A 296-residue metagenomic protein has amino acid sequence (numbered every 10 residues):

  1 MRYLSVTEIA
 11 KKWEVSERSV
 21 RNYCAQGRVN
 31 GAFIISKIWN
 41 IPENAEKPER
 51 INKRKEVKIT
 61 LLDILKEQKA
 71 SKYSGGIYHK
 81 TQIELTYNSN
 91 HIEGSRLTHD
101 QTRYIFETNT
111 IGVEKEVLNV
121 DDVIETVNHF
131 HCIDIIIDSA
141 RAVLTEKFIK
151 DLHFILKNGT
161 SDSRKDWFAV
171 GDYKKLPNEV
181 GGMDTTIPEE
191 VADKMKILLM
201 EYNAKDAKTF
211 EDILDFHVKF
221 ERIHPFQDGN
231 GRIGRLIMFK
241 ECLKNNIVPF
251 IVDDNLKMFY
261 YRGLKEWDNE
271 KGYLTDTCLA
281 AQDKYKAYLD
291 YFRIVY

Functional and structural regions predicted by a protein language model:
R2-W13, E17-V29, K37-Y296: FIC/Doc superfamily catalytic core
